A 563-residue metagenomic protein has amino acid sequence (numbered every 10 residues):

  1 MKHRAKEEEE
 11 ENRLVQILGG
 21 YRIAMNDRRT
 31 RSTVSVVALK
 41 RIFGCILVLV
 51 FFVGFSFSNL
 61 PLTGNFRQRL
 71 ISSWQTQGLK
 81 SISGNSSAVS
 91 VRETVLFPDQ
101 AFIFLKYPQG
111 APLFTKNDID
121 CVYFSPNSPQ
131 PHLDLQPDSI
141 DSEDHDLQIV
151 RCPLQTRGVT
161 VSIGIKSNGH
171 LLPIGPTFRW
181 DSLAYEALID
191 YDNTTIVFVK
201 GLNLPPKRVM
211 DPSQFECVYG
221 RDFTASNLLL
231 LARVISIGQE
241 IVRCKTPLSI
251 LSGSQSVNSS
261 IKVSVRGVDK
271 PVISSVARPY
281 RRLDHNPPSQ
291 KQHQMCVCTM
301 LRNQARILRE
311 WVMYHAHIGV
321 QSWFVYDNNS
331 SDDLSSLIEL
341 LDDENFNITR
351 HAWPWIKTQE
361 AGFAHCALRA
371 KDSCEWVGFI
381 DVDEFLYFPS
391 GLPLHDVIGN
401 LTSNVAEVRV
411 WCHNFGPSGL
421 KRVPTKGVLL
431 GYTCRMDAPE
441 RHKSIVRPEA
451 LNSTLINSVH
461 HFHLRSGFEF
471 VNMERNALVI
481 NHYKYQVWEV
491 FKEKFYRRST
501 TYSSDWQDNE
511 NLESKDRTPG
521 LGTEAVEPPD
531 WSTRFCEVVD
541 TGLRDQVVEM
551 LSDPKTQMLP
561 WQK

Functional and structural regions predicted by a protein language model:
K2-L70, L79, E143-L147, R151 (+6 more regions): Catalytic-site signature of metal-activated, phosphate-bearing donor transferases, centered on the GT-A/GT-A-like
C45-N117, P176-V209: Beta-strand/beta-sandwich contexts
G110-P131, D211-T224: Extended low-complexity, serine/threonine- and proline-enriched intrinsically disordered segments
R281-Q292, C296-C298, S331-V377, F388 (+1 more regions): Active-site-proximal specificity loops/subdomain of glycosyltransferases
T299-M313, N329: Active-site beta-to-alpha loop of glycosyltransferases that engages the nucleotide-sugar donor
M313-S322: Short, acidic, metal-binding catalytic loop of nucleotide-sugar glycosyltransferases
Q321-N329, H351-A352: Short beta-strand/loop segment that forms part of the nucleotide-sugar
V325, C374-Y387, V408: Short beta-strand-to-loop acidic/aromatic patch adjacent to the donor-nucleotide binding site
